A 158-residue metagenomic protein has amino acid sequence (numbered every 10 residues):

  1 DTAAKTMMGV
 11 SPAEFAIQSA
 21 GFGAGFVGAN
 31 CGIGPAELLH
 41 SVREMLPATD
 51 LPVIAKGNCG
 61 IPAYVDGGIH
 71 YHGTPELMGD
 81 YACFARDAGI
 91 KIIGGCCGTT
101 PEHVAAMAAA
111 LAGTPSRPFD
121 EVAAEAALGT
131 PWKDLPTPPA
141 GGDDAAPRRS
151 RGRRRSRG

Functional and structural regions predicted by a protein language model:
D1-G158: Domain-level signal for soluble alpha/beta catalytic cores
